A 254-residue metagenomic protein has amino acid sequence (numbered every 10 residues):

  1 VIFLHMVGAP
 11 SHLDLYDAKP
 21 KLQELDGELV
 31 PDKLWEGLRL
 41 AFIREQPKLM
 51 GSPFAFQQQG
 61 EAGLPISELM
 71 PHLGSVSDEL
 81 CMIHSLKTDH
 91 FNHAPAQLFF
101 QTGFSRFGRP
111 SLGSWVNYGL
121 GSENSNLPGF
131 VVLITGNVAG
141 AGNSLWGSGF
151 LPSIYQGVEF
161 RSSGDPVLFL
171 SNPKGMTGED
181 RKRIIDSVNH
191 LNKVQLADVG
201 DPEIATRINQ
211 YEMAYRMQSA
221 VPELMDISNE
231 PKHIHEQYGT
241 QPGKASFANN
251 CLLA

Functional and structural regions predicted by a protein language model:
V1-A254: Ligand-binding pockets and gating/stacking loops
